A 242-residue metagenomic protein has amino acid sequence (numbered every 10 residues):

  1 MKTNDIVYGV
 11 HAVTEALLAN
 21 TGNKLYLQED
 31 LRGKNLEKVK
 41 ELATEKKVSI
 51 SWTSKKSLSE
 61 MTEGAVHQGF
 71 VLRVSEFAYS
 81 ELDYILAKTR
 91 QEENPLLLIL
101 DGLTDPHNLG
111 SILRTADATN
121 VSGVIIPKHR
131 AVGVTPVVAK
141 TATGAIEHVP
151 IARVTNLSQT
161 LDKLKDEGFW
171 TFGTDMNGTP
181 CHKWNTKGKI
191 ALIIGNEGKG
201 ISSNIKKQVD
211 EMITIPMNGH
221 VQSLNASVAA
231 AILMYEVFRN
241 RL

Functional and structural regions predicted by a protein language model:
M1-A87: N-terminal positively charged helical leader segments and presequences
E15, T21, A87-T179: RNA substrate-binding interface of SAM-dependent RNA methyltransferases
A19, K140-T143, K206-L242: Structured adenosyl-cofactor binding patch, chiefly the S-adenosyl-L-methionine
Q28, S54, D101, P127-K128 (+5 more regions): Short beta->alpha connector loops at strand-helix junctions that form conserved, small/polar/Pro-enriched
L42-T44, H67-V71, K140-A145, K189-L192: Short, hinge-like loop/turn segments at secondary-structure boundaries
K56-M61, A78-S80, L157-L161, T179-C181 (+1 more regions): A short acidic, often aromatic-flanked loop/helix-cap motif at beta-alpha or helix-coil junctions that lines enzyme
F172-N225: Active-site/ligand-binding-proximal alpha/beta "capping" segment
